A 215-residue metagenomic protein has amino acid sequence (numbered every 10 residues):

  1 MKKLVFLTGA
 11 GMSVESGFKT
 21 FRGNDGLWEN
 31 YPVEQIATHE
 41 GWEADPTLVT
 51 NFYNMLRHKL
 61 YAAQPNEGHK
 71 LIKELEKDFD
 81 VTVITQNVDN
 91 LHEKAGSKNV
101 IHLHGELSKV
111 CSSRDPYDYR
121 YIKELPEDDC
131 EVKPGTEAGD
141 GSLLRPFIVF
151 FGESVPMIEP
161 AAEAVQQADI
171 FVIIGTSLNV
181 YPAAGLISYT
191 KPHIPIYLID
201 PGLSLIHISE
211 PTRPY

Functional and structural regions predicted by a protein language model:
M1, F79, S97, A168-D169 (+2 more regions): Short, well-ordered alpha-helix to beta-strand connector turns
K2, M12-K109, S113: Conserved catalytic-core helix/loop/strand module for nucleotide-ribose chemistry
V5-T8, L143-L203: Glycine-rich anion-binding loop/nest that anchors nucleotide
T8, T85, T176, T212-R213: Ser/Thr-centric signal marking residues that sit in or immediately flank functional binding/regulatory motifs
T85-L91, Y197-L205: Short, polar loop motifs at secondary-structure junctions
L91, A95-E159, E163: Cys/His-rich short segments
L103, I199, S209: Hydrophobic residues at beta-strand termini and immediately following loops that shape nucleotide-binding pockets
I206-Y215: Single conserved hydrophobic/aromatic residue that forms the stacking wall/gate of nucleotide- or nucleobase-binding
